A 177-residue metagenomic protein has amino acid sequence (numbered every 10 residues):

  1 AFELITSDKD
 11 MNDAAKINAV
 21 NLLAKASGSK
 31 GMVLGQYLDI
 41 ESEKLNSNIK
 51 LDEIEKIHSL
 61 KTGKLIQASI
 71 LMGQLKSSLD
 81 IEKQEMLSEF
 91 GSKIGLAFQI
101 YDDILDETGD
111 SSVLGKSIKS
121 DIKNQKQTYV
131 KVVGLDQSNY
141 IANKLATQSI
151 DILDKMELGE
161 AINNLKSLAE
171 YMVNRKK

Functional and structural regions predicted by a protein language model:
A1-K177: All-alpha prenyltransferase/terpene-synthase fold signal
